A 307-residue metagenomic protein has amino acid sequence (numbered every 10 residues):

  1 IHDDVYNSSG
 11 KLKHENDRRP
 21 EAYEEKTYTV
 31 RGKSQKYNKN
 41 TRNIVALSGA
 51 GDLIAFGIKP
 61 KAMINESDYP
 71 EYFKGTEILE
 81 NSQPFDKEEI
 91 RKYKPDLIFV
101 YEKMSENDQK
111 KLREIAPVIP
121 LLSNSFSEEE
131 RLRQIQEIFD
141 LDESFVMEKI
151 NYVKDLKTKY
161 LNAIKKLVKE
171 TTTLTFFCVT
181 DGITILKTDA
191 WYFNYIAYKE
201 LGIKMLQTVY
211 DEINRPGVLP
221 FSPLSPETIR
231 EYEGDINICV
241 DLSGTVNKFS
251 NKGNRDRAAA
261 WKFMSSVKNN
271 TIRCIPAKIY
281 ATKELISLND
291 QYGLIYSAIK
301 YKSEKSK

Functional and structural regions predicted by a protein language model:
I1-A46, F145-F177, D241, K248-F249 (+3 more regions): Bacterial Sec-exported substrate-binding components of ABC uptake systems
Q35, D52-F56, Y69-E71, I183-T188 (+1 more regions): Short, solvent-exposed loop/turn elements at domain surfaces
R42-Y93, L97-V100: A short, structured surface patch at a secondary-structure boundary
S67-Y69, L186-P220: Alpha-helical, coiled-coil/dimerization segments enriched in small aliphatic residues
L79-K87, R215-S225: Short helix-initiation/N-cap motifs at beta->coil->alpha
K94-V100, P117, P226-I229, E233-C239: Proline-aspartate-enriched helix->loop->beta-strand connector
Q109-M147, S250-P276: Charged, glycine-enriched surface loops/patches that mediate electrostatic binding to polyanionic ligands
D235-K307: Structured C-terminal subdomain patch of bacterial secreted/periplasmic proteins
